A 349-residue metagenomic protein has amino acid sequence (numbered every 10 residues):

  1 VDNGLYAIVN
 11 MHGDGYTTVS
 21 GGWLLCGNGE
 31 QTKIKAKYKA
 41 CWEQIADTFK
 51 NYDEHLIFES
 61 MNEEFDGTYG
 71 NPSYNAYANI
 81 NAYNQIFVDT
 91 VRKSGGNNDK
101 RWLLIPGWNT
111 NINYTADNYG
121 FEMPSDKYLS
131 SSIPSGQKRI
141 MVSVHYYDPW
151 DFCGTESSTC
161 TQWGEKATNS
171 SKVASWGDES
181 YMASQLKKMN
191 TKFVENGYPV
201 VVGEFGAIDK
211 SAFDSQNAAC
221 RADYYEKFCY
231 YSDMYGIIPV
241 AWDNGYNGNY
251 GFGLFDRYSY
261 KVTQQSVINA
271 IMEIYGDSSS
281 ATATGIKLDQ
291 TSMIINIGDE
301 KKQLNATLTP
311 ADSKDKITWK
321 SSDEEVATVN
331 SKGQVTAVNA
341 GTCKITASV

Functional and structural regions predicted by a protein language model:
V1-G13, T17-E59, N79-G95: An active-site-proximal structural segment forming one wall of the substrate-binding cleft that immediately precedes
Y6, P199, I238: Residue-level detector of anion-binding/catalytic polar loops
M11-D14, E63, F205, N244: Active-site loop/turn elements of alpha/beta-hydrolase fold enzymes, especially the short glycine-/histidine-rich
G15-I34, D66-N75, K210-C220, G251-Y260: Surface-exposed, active-site-proximal loop segments in enzymatic domains
A40-E43, D47-K50, E54-H55, E64-Y235: Extracellular glycoside hydrolase catalytic/binding regions
W42, P239-W242, W319: Signature tryptophan residues that serve as conserved aromatic anchors
A212-S280: Aromatic-rich peripheral "rim/lid" segments of glycoside hydrolase catalytic domains that contact and position glycan
S280-V349: Extracytoplasmic soluble-region selector
